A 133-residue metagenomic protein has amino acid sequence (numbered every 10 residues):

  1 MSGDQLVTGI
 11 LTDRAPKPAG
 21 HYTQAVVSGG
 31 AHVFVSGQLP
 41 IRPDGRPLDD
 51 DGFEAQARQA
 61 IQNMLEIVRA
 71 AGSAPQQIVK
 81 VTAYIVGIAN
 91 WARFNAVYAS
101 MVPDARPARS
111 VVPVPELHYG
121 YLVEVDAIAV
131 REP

Functional and structural regions predicted by a protein language model:
M1-V79, I85-P133: N-terminal presequence-like segments and the immediate start of the first folded domain
